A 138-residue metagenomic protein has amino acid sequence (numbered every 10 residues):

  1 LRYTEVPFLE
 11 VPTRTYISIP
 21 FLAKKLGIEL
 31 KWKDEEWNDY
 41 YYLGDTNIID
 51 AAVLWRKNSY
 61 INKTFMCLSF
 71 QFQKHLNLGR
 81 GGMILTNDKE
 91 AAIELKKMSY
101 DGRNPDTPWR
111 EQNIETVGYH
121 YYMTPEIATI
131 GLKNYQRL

Functional and structural regions predicted by a protein language model:
L1-T4, L9-E10, I49, C67 (+1 more regions): Generic low-polarity alpha-helical segments
Y3-N58: PLP-dependent aminotransferase-like
T4, I61, Y121: Structured loop/turn residues at beta-strand edges in well-structured enzyme cores
D45, K63-F65: Short, conserved active-site loop motifs that form the nucleotide-linked donor/cofactor pocket
W55-K57, F65-L138: Active-site region of PLP-dependent enzymes
